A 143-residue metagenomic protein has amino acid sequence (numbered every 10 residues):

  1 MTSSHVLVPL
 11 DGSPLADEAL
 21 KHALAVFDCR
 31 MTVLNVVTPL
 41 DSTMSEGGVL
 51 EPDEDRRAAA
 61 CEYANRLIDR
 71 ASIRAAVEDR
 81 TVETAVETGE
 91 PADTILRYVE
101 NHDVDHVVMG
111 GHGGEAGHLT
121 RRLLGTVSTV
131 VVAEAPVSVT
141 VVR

Functional and structural regions predicted by a protein language model:
T2-L50: Small/aliphatic-rich secondary-structure junction motif
S4, D105, P136: Conserved acidic residues
L7, T32, E83-A85, T140: A structural signal for isolated positions on well-ordered beta-strands in alpha/beta enzyme cores
V26-F27, V127, E134-P136: Short, structured coil segments at secondary-structure junctions
N35-V36, H106, G110-H112, R143: Short secondary-structure boundary segments
P52-R66: A short acidic, glycine-rich active-site loop that binds or catalyzes chemistry on phosphate/adenosine moieties
A76-V107: Structural beta-alpha unit
M109-V130: Glycine-rich, Arg-bearing micro-motifs that act as flexible, cationic patches
